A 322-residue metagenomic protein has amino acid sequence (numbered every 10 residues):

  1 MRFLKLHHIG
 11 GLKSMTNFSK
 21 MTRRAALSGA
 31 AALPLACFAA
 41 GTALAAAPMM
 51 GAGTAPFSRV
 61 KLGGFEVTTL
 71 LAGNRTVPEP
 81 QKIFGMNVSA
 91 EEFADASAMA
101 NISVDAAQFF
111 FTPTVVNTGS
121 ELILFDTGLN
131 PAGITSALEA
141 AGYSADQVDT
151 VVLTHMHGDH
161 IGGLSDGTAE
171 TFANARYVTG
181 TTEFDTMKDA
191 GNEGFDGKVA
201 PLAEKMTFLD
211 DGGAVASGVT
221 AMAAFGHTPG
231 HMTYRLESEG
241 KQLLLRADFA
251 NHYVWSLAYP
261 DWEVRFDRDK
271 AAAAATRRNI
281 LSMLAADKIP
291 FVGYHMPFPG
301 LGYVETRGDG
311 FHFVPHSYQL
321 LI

Functional and structural regions predicted by a protein language model:
I9, K13-F38: N-terminal secretory signal peptides and thylakoid transit peptides that target proteins across membranes
K20, G240-I322: Cap/insert and terminal regions of metallo-dependent hydrolase folds
A43-A45: Boundary at the C-terminal end of the N-terminal hydrophobic targeting segment
A47, Y143, Q147, A173-A223 (+3 more regions): Metallo-beta-lactamase
P56-A140, T233-F249: Conserved beta-strand hairpin/beta-sheet module of binuclear metal-dependent hydrolase folds, prominently
G64, V116, D126, H155 (+5 more regions): Divalent metal-coordination and catalytic microenvironments
A72-G73, T127-L129, M156, T182-E183 (+3 more regions): Active-site metal-binding loops of divalent metal-dependent hydrolases
P78, L122, T127-E204: Active-site HxH/HxHxD metal-binding segment of metal-dependent hydrolases
